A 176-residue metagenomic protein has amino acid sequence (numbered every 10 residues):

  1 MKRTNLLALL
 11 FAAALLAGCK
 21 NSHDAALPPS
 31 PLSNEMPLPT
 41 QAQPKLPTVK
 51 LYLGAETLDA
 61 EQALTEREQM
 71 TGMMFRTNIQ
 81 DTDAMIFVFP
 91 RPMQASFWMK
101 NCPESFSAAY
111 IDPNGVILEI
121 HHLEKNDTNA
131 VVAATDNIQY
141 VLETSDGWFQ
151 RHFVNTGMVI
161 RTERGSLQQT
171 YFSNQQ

Functional and structural regions predicted by a protein language model:
M1-L7: Bacterial N-terminal signal peptides that target proteins for export
L15-G18: C-terminal motif of bacterial Sec signal peptides marking the signal peptidase cleavage site
K20-Q176: Compact, glycine-rich, soluble single-domain proteins
